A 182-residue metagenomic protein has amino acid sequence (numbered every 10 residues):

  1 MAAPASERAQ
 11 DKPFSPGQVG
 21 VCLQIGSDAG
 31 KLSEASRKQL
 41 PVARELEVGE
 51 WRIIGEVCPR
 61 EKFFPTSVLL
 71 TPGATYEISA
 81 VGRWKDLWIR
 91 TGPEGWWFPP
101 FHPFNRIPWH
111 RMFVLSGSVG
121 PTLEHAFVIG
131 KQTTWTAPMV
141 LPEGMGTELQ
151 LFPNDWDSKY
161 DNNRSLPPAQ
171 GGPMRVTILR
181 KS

Functional and structural regions predicted by a protein language model:
A2-A5, A9: Boundary at the C-terminal end of the N-terminal hydrophobic targeting segment
D11-S182: Gly-Asp-aromatic-enriched flexible segments
